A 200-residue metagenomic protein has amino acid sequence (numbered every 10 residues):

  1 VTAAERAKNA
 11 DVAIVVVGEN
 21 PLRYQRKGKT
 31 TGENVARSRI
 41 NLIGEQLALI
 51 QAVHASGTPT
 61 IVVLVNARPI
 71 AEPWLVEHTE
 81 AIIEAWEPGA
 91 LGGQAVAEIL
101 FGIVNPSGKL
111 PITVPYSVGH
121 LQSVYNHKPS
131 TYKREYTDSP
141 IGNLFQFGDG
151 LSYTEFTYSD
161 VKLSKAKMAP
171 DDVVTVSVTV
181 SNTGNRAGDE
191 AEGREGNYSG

Functional and structural regions predicted by a protein language model:
V1-G200: C-terminal non-catalytic regions of proteins with extracellular/luminal or membrane-system context
